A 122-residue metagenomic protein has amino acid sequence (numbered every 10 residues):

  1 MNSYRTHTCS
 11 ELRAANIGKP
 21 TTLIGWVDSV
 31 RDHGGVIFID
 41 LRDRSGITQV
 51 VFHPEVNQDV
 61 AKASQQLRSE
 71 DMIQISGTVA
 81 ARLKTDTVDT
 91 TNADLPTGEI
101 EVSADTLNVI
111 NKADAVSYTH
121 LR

Functional and structural regions predicted by a protein language model:
M1-V27, I110: OB-fold nucleic-acid-binding modules
T21-S29, R68-K84, A104-L107: OB-fold and OB-like beta-barrel modules that bind single-stranded nucleic acids
V30-G34, K112-D114: Short, conserved beta-turn/loop elements at beta-strand boundaries and strand-helix junctions
V36-V56: OB-fold (S1/OB) nucleic-acid-binding surfaces
Q58-A63: Short alpha-helix capping/helix-loop boundary micro-motifs
D86-V109: OB-fold/S1-family single-stranded nucleic acid-binding modules
T119-R122: Conserved small/polar residues in nucleotide/adenosyl-binding loops
